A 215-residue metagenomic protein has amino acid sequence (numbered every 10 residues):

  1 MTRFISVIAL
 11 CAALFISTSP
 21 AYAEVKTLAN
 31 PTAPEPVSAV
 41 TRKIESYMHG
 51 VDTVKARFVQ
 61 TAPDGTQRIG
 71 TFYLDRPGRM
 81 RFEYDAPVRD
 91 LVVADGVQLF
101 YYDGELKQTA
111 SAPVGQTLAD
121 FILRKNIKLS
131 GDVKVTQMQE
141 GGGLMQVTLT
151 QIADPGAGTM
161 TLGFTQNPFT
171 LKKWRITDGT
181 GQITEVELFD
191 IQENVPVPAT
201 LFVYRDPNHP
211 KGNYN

Functional and structural regions predicted by a protein language model:
M1-F4: Positively charged n-region of N-terminal signal peptides that target proteins for export
V7-S17: Bacterial N-terminal signal peptides
S19-A23: Sec/Tat signal peptide C-region and signal peptidase I cleavage site
V25-H49: Short N-terminal segments immediately surrounding and downstream of signal-peptide cleavage
V25-K26, T71-F121, T184-E185, D190: An acidic-aromatic
S46-G65: A short, Trp-centered hydrophobic/proline-enriched beta-strand micro-motif
V51-T53, Q67-I69, D75-P77, P87 (+6 more regions): Extracytoplasmic
S130-K134, E140-N215: Gly/Pro-enriched, hydrophobic low-complexity segments that function as extracytoplasmic propeptides/linkers
